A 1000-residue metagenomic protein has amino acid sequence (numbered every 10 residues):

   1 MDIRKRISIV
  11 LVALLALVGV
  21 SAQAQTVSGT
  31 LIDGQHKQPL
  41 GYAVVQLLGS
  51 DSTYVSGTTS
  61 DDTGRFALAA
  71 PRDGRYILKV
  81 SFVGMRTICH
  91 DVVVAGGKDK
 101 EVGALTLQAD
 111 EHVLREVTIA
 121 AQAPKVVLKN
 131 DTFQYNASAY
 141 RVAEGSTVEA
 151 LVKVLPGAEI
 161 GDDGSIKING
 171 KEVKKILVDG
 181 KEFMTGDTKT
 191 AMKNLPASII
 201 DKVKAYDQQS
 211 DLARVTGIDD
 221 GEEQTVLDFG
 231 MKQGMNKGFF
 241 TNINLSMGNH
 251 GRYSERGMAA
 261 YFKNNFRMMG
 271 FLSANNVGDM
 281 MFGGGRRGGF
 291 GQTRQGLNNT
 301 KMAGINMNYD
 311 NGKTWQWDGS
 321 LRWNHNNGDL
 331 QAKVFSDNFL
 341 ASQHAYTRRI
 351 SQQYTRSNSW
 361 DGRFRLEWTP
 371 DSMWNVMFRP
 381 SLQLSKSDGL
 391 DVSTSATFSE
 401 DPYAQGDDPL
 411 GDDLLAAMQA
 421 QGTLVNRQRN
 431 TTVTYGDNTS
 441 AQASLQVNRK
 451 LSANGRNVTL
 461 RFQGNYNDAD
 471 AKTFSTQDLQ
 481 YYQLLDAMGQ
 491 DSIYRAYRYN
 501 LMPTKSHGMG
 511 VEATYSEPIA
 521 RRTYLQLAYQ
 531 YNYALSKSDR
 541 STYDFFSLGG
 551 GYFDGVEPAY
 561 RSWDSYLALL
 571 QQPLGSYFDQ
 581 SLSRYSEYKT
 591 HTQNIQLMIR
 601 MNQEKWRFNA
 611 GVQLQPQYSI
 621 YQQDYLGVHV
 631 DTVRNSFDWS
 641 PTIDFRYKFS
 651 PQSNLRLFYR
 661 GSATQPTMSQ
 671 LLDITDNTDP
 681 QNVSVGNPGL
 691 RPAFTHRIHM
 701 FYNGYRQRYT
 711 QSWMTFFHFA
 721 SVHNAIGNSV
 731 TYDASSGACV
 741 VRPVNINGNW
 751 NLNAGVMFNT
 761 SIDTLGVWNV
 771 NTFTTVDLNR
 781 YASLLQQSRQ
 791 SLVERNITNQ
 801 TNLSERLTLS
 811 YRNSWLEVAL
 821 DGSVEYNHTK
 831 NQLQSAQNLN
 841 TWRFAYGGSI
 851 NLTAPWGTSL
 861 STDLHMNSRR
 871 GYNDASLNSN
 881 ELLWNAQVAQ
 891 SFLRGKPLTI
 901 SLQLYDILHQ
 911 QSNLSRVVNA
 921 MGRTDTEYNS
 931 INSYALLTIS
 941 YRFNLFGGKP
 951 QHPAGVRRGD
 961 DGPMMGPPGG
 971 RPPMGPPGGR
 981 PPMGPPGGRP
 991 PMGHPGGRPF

Functional and structural regions predicted by a protein language model:
T30-L40: Structural motif
I32, Q46-L48, S81-M85, A95 (+6 more regions): Short, acidic, small-residue-rich periplasmic hinge/interaction motif at the N-terminus of Gram-negative outer-membrane
L48-Y54, R75-H90: A short, solvent-exposed loop/turn motif at the edges and junctions of modular extracellular/periplasmic domains
S50-R65: Short, acidic Ser/Thr/Gly-rich low-complexity loop/linker segments typical of extracellular and cell-surface proteins
D61-A70, S165, A191: Short, surface-exposed beta-strand/beta-hairpin micro-motifs centered on an aromatic residue
L128, S165-A213, V226-M231, F266: Periplasmic plug
T132-V154, K167-I168, V178-F183, N244-N249 (+1 more regions): Short, polar/charged loop or turn motifs at beta-strand boundaries
G186, Q209-G251, N265-F1000: Primarily recognizes Gram-negative and organellar outer-membrane beta-barrels
